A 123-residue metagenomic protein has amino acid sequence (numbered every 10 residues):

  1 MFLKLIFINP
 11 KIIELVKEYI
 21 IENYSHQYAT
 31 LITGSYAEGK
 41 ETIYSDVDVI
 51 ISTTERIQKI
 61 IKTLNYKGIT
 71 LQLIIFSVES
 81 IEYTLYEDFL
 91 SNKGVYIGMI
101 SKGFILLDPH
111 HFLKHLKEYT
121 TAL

Functional and structural regions predicted by a protein language model:
M1-E22, H26, A37-Y44, S52-L123: Catalytic core of pol beta-like nucleotidyltransferases
Q27-T33: Short acidic amphipathic segments
